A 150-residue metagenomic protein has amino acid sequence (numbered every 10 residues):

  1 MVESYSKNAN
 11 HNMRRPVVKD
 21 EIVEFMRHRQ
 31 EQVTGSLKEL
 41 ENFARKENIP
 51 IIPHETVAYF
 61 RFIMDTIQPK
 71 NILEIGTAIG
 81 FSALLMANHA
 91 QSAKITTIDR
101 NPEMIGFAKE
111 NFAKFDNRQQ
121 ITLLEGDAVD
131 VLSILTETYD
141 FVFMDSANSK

Functional and structural regions predicted by a protein language model:
M1-F141, N148-K150: A short alpha-helical cap/connector motif
